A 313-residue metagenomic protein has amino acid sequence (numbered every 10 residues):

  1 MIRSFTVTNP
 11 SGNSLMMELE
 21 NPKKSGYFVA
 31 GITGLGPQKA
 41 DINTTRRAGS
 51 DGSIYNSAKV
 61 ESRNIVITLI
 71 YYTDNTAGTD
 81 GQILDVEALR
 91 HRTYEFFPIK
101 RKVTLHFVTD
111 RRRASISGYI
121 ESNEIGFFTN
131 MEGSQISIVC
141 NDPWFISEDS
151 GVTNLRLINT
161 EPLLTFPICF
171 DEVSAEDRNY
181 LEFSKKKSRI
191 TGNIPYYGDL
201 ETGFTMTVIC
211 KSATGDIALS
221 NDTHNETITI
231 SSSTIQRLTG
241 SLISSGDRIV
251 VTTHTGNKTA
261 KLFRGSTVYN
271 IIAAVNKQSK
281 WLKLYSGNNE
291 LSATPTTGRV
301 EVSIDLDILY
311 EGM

Functional and structural regions predicted by a protein language model:
M1-T44: Polar/acidic, low-complexity leader/linker segments enriched in S/T/G and N/D
I2-S4, N64, K102-T104, G203 (+2 more regions): Exposed beta-strand and adjacent loop surfaces of beta-rich binding modules that mediate intermolecular recognition
S50-D80, N130-W144, N289: Oligomerization/assembly interface segments of phage tail-like spikes and tubes
E61-S117: Long, hydrophobic/aromatic-enriched structural stretches that serve as scaffold segments
I65-I67, I116, S134-I136, F204 (+2 more regions): Hydrophobic residues positioned within well-ordered beta-strands of beta-sheet architectures
L69-T73, T109, S122, C140-W144 (+3 more regions): Beta-strand elements of well-folded, non-transmembrane domains
I99-E148: Short beta-strand and beta-hairpin "edge-sheet" elements
T153-M313: Intrinsically disordered, low-complexity segments enriched in serine, threonine, and glycine
